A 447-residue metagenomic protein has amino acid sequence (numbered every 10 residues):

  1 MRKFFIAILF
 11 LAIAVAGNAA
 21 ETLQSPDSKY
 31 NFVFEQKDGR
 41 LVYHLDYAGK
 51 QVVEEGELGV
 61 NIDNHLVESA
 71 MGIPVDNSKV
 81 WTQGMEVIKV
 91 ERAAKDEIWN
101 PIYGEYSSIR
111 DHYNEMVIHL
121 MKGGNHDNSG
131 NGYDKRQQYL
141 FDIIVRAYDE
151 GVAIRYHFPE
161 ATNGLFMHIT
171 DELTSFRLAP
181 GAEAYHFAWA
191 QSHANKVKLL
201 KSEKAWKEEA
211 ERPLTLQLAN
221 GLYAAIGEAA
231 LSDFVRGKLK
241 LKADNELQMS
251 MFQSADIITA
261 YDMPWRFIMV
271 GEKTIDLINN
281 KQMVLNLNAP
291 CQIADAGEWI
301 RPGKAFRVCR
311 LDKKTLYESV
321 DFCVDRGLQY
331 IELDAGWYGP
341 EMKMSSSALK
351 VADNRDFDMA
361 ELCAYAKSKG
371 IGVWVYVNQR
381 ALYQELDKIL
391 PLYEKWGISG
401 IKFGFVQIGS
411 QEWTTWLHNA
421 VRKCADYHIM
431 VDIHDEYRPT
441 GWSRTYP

Functional and structural regions predicted by a protein language model:
M1-F4: Positively charged n-region of N-terminal signal peptides that target proteins for export
L9-N18: Hydrophobic h-region of N-terminal signal peptides that target proteins for export in Gram-negative bacteria
E21-P290: N-terminal accessory beta-strand-rich subdomains and adjacent acidic, glycine-rich linkers that precede catalytic cores
K122-G124, A147-D149, P180, G271 (+5 more regions): Short, flexible loop/turn elements at secondary-structure junctions
K135-Q137, Y148, D312-T315, Q384-E385 (+1 more regions): Short, glycine/acidic-rich beta->alpha junctions
L173, P213-T215, V320, C363 (+1 more regions): Short amphipathic alpha-helical segments and helix-helix/interface helices
I258-Y330, D334: An acidic-aromatic substrate-binding cleft motif
A335-P447: Aromatic- and carboxylate-enriched substrate-binding clefts and catalytic-loop regions of carbohydrate-active enzymes
